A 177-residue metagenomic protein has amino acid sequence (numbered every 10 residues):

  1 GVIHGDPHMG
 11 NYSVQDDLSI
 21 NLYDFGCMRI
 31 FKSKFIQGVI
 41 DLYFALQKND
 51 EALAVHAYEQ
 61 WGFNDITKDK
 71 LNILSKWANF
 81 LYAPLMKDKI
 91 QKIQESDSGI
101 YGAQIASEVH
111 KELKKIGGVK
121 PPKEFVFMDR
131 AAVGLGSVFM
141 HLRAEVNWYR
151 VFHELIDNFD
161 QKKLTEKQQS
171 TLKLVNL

Functional and structural regions predicted by a protein language model:
G1, D6-H8: Conserved catalytic-loop position in the HRD/HxD motif
G10-V14: Hydrophobic residue at the +6 position relative to the catalytic HRD Asp in the kinase catalytic loop
Q15-L177: Helix-rich C-lobe and terminal helical cap/extension of kinase-like folds
